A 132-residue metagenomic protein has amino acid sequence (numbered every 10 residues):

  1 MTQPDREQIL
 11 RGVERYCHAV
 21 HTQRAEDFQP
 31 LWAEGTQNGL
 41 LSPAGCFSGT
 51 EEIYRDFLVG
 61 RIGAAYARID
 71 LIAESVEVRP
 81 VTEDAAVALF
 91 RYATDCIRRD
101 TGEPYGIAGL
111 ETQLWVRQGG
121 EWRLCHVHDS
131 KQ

Functional and structural regions predicted by a protein language model:
P4-Q8, A25-D84, F90-R91, Y105-G106: A solvent-exposed, acidic/Ser-Thr-rich amphipathic alpha-helical stretch
L10-H18: Amphipathic alpha-helical repeat scaffolds
Y16, Q23-E26: Short helix-adjacent coil turns
H21, T94-R98, W115: Beta-strand elements of well-folded, non-transmembrane domains
W32-A33, Y92-T94, H128-K131: Short beta-strand segments enriched in hydrophobic/aromatic residues within well-folded beta-rich domains
V76, T94, L110-L114: Hydrophobic alpha-helical segments of small multi-pass membrane proteins
V78-V87, G102, W115-R123: A short, structured loop/turn motif at beta-sheet edges
G106-Q132: Short beta-strand edge/turn micro-motifs at domain boundaries
